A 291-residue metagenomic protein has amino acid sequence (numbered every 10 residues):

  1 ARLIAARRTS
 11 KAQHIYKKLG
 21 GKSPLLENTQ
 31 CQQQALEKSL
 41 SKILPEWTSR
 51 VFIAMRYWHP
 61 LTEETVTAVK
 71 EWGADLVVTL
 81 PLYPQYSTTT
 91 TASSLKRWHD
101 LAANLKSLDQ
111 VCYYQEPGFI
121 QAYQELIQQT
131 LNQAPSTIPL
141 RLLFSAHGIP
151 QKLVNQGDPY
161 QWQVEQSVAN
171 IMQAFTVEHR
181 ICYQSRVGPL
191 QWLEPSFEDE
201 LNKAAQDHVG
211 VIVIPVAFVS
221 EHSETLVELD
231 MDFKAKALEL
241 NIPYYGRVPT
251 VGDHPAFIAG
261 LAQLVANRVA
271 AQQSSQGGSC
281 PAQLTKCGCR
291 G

Functional and structural regions predicted by a protein language model:
A1-G291: Active-site-proximal alpha-helix that buttresses catalytic centers in soluble enzyme cores
